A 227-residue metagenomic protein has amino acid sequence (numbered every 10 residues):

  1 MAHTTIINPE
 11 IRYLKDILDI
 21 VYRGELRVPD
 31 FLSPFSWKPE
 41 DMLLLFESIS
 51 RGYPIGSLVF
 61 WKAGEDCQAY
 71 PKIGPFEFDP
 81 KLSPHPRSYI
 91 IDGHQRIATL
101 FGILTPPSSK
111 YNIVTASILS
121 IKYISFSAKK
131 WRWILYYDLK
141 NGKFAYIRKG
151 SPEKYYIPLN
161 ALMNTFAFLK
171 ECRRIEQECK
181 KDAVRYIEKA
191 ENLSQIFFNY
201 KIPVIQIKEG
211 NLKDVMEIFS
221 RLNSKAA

Functional and structural regions predicted by a protein language model:
A2-P39, L43-A227: Basic- and aromatic-enriched surface patches that contact anionic nucleotides/nucleic acids
